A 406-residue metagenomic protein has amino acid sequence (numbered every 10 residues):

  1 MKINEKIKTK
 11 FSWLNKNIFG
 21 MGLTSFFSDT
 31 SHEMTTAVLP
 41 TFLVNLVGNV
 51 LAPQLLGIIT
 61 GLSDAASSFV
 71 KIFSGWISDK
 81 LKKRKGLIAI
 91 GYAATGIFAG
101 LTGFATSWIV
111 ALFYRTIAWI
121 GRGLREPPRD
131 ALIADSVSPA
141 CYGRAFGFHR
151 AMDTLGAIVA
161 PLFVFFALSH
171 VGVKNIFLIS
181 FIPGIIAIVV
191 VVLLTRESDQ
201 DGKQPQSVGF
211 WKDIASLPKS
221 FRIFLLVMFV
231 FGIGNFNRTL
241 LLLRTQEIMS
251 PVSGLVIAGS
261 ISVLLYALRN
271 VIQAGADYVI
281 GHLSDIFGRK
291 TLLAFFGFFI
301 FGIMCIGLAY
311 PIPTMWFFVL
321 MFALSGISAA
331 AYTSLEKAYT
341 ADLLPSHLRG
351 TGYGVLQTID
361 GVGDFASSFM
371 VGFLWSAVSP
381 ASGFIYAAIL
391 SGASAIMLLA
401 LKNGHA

Functional and structural regions predicted by a protein language model:
K2-N15, E197-L226: Juxtamembrane intracellular "pre-TM" segments in multi-pass secondary transporters
I7-D64, I223-G254, A258: Helix-loop boundary and gating motifs at the non-cytosolic
T41-V47, V159-F177, A366-S382: Transmembrane alpha-helix termini and helix-breaking/packing motifs in multi-pass membrane transporters
I58-W76, L264-V279: Central cavity-lining transmembrane alpha-helices of secondary-active solute carriers, predominantly the Major
V70-K82, L168, G275-G288, W375: Helix-to-loop junctions at the C-terminal end of transmembrane segments in multipass secondary transporters
G86-G100, F181, L292-G307: Structural signature of the two symmetry-related core transmembrane helices
Y114-L155: Cytoplasmic helix-loop-helix junction between adjacent transmembrane helices in 12-TM secondary transporters
F181-G202, M397-K402: C-terminal membrane-cytosol helix-exit motif in multi-pass small-molecule transporters
